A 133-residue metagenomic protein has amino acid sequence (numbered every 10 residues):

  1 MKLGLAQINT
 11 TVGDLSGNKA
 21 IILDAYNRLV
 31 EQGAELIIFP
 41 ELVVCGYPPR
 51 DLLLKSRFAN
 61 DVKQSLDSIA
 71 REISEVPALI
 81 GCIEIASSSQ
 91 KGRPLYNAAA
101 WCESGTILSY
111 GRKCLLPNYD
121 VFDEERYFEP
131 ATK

Functional and structural regions predicted by a protein language model:
M1-K133: Enzyme catalytic cores with a strong preference for nitrogen-chemistry domains
